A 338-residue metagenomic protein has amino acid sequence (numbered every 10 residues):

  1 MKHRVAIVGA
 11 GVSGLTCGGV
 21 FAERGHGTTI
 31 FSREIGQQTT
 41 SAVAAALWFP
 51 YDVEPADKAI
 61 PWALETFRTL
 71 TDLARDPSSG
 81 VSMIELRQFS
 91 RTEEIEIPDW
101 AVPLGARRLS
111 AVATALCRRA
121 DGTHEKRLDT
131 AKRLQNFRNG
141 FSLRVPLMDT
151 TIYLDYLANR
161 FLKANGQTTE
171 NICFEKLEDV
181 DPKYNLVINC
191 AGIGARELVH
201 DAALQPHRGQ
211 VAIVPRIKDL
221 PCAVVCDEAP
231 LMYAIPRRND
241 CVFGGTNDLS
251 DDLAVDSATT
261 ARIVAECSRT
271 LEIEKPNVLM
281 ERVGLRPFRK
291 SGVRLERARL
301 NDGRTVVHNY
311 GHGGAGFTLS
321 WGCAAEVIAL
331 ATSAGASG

Functional and structural regions predicted by a protein language model:
H3-T29: N-terminal Rossmann-like FAD-binding beta1-loop-alpha1 element of flavoenzymes
E23-A42: Glycine-rich FAD pyrophosphate-binding loop
A45-P50, I84-S90, R196-V225, A265-I273 (+1 more regions): Central beta-strand plus flanking loop segment that forms part of the substrate or channel wall within the catalytic
A45-Q135: Dinucleotide-binding Rossmann-like beta1-alpha1 core, especially the glycine-rich loop that anchors the ADP
P55-E65, G140-Y156, A254-A258, T318-L319: Short beta-strand to alpha-helix junction loop
D72, L204, I217-L220, R238-D240 (+2 more regions): Flavin-binding catalytic cores
F137-F174, D181-Y184: Helical element adjacent to the flavin cofactor pocket in flavoenzyme catalytic cores
Y156, N277-G338: C-terminal catalytic lobe of FAD-dependent flavoproteins
